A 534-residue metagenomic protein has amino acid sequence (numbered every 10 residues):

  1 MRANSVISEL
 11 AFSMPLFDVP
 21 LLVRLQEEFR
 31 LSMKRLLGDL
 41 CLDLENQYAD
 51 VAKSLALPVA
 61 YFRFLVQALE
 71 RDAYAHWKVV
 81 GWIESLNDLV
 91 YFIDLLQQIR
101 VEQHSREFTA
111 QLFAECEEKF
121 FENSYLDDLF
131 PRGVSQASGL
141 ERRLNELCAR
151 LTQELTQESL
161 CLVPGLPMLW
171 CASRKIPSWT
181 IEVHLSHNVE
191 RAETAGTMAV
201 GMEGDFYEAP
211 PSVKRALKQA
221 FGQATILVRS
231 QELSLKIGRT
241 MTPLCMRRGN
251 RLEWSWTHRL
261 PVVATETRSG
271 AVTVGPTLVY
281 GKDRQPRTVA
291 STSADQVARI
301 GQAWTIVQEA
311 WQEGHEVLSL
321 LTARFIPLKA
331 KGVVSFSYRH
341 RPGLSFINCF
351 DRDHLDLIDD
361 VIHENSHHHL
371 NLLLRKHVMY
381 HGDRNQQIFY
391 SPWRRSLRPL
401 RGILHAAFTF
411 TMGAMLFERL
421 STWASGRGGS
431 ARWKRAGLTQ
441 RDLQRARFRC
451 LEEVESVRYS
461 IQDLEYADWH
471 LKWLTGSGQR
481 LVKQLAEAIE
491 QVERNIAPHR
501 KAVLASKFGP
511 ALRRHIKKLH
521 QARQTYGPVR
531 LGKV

Functional and structural regions predicted by a protein language model:
M1-R324, N348, R435, F448-V534: Type-3 copper protein
S32, H363, H367, H405: Histidine-centered active-site/metal-ligand motif
R287-A290, A303, E313-R339, D351-R352 (+1 more regions): Metalloprotease/metallohydrolase-associated module, dominated by Zn2+-dependent proteases
Q302-E313, D360, E364-H368, L372 (+2 more regions): Generic, well-ordered alpha-helical scaffold segments in large soluble proteins
E313-N348, D359, N365-G382: Active-site-adjacent "gating/activation" loops or surface patches in catalytic cores
G332, G382-R395, S506, P510 (+1 more regions): Short alpha-helical interface elements
H340-N348, R352, V361, N365 (+9 more regions): A structural signal for the main folded, soluble domain(s) of proteins
F350-D360, H368-R401, K533-V534: Post-HEXXH active-site segment of zinc metalloproteases
